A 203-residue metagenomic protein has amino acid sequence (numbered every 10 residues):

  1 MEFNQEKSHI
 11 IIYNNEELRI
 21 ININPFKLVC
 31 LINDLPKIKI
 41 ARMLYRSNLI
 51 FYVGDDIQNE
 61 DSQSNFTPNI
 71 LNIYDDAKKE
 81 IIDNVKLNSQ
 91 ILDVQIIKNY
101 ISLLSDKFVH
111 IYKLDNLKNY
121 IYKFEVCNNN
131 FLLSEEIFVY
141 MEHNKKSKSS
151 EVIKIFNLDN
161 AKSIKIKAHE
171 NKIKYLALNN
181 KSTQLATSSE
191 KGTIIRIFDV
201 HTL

Functional and structural regions predicted by a protein language model:
M1-E2, K37-M43, S89-Q95, E125-S134 (+1 more regions): Canonical WD40 repeat/beta-propeller blade segments in eukaryotic WD-repeat proteins
E6-D34, V53-K78: Beta-propeller domains
E6-K7, S47, D56, K98-Y100 (+2 more regions): Conserved loop/turn motif of beta-propeller repeat scaffolds
Y13, Q58-P68, L103-L104, N144-E151 (+1 more regions): Short, solvent-exposed loop/turn segments at conserved positions within beta-propeller repeat blades
I21-V29, N72-E80, I111-I121, H143-N171 (+1 more regions): Per-blade loop-tip surfaces of WD-repeat and WD-like beta-propellers in eukaryotic adaptors/scaffolds
L31-P36, N84-L87, K123-V126, I166-E170: Surface loop/turn motifs at the tips and blade-to-blade linkers of beta-strand repeat domains
K78-L132: Asp-box/WD-like beta-propeller blade repeats and closely related beta-sheet repeat scaffolds
